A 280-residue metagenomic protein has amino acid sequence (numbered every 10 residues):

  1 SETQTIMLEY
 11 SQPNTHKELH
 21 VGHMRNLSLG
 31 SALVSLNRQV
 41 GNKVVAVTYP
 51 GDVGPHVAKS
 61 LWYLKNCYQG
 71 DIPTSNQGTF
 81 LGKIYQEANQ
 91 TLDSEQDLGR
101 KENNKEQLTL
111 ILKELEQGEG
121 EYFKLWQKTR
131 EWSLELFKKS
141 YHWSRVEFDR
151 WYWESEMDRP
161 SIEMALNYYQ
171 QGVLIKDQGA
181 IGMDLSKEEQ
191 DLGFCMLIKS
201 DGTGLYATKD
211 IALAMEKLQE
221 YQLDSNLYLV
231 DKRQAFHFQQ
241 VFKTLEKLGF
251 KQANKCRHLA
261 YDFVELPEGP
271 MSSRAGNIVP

Functional and structural regions predicted by a protein language model:
S1-P280: NTP-dependent nucleotidyl-transfer catalytic core
